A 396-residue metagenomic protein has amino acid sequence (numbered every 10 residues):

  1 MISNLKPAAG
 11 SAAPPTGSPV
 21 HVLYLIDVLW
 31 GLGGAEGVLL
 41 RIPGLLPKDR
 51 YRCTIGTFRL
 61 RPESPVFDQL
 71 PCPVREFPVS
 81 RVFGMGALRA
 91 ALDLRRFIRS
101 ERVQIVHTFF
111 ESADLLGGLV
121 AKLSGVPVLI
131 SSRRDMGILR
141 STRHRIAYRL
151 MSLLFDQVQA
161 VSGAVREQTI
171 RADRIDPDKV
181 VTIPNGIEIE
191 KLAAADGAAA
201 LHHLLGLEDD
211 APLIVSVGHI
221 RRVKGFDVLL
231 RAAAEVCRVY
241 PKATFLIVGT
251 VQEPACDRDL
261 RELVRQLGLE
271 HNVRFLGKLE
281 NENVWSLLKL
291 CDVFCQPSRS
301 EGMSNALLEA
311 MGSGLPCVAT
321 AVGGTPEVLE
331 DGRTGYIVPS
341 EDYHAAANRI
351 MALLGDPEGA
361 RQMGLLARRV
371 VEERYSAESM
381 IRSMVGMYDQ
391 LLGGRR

Functional and structural regions predicted by a protein language model:
P19-V20, Y24-R89: N-terminal strand-loop element at the rim of the active site of nucleotide-sugar-dependent glycosyltransferases
G33-R41, P212, S216-R238, F245 (+2 more regions): A conserved mid-protein helix/loop that constitutes part of the nucleotide-sugar donor-binding site
I98, K278-E280, S286-C291: Short alpha-helical donor nucleotide-sugar binding micro-motif in glycosyltransferases
R258-L279: Nucleotide-activated donor-binding/catalytic signature segment of Leloir-type glycosyltransferases, i.e., the conserved
R299: Aromatic "clamp/platform" in nucleotide-sugar-dependent glycosyltransferases that forms part of the donor/acceptor
P316-A319, L329: Short hydrophobic beta-strand element within catalytic cores of glycosyltransferases and related nucleotide-activated
E330-G332, Y336-Y343, A352-P357: Conserved acidic donor-binding segment of nucleotide-sugar-dependent glycosyltransferases
A345, A352, G359-E373, M380-G386: A short, well-ordered alpha-helix in the C-terminal region of glycosyltransferases
